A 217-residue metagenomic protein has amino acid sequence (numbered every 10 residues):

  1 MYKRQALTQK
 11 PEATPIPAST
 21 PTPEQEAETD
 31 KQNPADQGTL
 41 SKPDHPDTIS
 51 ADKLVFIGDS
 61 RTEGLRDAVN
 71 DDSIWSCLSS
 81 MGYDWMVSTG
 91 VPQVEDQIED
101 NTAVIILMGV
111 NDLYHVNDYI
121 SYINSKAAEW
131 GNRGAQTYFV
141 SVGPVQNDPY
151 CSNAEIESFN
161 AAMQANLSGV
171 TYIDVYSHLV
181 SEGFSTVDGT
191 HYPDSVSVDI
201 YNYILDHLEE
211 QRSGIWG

Functional and structural regions predicted by a protein language model:
M1-Q5: Conserved small/polar residues in nucleotide/adenosyl-binding loops
T8-E26: Ser/Thr-rich, Proline-interspersed low-complexity disordered segments
D36-H45: A short, compositionally biased domain-edge/stem linker segment
D47-Y122, Q146-D148, A154: Conserved SGNH/GDSL esterase-like catalytic core that processes O-acyl groups on lipids and polysaccharides
V55, I105, Q136-Y138, T171: A structural signal for isolated positions on well-ordered beta-strands in alpha/beta enzyme cores
N111, E129-E157: Active-site segments of SGNH/GDSL-like serine hydrolases that catalyze O-acetyl group transfer/hydrolysis on lipids
I123-A128, N160: Generic structural signal for well-ordered alpha-helices, preferentially at hydrophobic/aromatic core positions
D148-G217: Catalytic His-Asp segment of secreted/periplasmic serine-dependent ester chemistry enzymes
